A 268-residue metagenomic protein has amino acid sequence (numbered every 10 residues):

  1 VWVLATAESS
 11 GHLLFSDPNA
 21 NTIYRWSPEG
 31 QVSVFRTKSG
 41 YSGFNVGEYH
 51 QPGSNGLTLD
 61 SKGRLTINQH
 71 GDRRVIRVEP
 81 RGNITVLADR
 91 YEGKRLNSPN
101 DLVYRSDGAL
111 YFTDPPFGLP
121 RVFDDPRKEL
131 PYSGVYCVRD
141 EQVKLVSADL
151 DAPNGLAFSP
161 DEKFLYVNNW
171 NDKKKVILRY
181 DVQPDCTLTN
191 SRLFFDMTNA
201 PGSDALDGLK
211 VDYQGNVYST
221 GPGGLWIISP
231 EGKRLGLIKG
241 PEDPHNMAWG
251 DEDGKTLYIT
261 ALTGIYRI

Functional and structural regions predicted by a protein language model:
V1-I268: Sequence-structural signature of mature extracellular/luminal beta-sheet repeat domains, prominently beta-propellers
